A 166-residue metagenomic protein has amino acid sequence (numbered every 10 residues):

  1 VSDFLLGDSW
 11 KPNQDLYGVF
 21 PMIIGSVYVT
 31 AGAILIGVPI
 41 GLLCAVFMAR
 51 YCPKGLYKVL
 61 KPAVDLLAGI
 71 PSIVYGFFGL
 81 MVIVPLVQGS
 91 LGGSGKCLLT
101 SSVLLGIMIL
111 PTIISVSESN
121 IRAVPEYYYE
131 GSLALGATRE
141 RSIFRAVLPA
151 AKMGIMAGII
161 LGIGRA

Functional and structural regions predicted by a protein language model:
V1-A33, P53-K54: Periplasmic/extracellular loop-to-transmembrane helix junction in inner-membrane transport proteins
M22, S26, P62-D65, G69 (+2 more regions): Residue-level signal for discrete positions within transmembrane alpha-helices of multi-pass small-molecule
A33-V64, P85: Transmembrane-helix boundary motif in ABC transporter permease subunits
V38-V46, A63, V74-F77, T100 (+3 more regions): Membrane-embedded alpha-helices of multi-pass transport/permease systems
A45-R50, M81, P85, G89 (+2 more regions): Transmembrane helix-loop junction
D65-I109: Generic hydrophobic transmembrane alpha-helix motif, especially the helices
P71, L135-G136, P149: Glycine/proline-centered hinge or cleavage motifs at structural transition points of membrane proteins
V116-S117, R139-A166: Transmembrane alpha-helices
